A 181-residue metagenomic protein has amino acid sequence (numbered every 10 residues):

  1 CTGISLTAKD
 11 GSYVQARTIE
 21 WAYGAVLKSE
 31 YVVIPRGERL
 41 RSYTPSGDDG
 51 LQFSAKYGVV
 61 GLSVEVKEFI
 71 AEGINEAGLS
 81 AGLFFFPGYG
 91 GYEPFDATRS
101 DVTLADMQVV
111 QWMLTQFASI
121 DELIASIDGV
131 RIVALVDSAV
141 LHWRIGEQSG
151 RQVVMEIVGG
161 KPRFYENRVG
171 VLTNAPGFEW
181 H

Functional and structural regions predicted by a protein language model:
C1-T98, D137: A contiguous strand-loop segment
T7-K9, R99-R131: Alpha/propeptide regions of enzymes that mature by internal proteolysis
T18-E20, F86, D128, Q148 (+1 more regions): An acidic- and aromatic-residue-enriched active-site/binding cleft used to recognize and process polar
K28-Y31, E38-S42, R99, A105-Q108 (+2 more regions): Glycine-rich loops and low-complexity Gly/Arg-rich segments that provide flexible linkers or classic glycine-based
L83, A118, W143-R144: Noncatalytic scaffold domains of N-terminal-nucleophile
E122-R144, R151: Secretory/export targeting leaders with adjacent low-complexity proregions
V140-H181: Extended amphipathic alpha-helical segments with heptad-repeat/coiled-coil character used for oligomerization, fusion
